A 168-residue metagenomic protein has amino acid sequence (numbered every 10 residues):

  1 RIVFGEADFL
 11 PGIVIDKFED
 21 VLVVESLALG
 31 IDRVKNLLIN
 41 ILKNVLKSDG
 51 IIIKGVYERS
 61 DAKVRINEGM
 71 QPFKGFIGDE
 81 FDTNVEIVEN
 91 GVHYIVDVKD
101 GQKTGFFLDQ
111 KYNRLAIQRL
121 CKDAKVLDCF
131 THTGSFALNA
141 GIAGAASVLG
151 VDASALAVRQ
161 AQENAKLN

Functional and structural regions predicted by a protein language model:
R1-I2: Phosphate-interacting basic helix/loop segments used at nucleotide- and nucleic-acid interfaces
G5-D16, K35-F106: Non-catalytic substrate-recognition/targeting regions of SAM-dependent transferases
D20: Phosphate-centric recognition/catalysis
V23-D32: Short histidine-centered catalytic/ligand-binding loop motif
A28, A62, S154: Flexible, active-site-proximal loop/turn residues at the rims of small-molecule/cofactor binding pockets and catalytic
I31-K35, I39, Q110, R114: Short, charged, low-complexity patches
G75-I77, F81-N168: Rossmann-like S-adenosyl-L-methionine
